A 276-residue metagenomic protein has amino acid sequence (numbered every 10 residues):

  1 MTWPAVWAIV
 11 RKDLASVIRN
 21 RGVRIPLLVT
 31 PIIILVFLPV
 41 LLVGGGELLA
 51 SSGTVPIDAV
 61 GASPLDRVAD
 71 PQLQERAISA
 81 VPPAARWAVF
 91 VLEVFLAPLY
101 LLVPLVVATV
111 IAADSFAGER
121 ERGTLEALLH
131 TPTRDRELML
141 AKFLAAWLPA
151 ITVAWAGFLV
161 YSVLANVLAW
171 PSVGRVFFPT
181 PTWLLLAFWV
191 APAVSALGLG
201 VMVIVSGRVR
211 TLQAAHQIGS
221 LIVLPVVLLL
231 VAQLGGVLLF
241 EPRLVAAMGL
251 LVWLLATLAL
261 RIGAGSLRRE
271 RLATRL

Functional and structural regions predicted by a protein language model:
M1-R11: Short, membrane-interfacial amphipathic segments enriched in basic
P4, R19-S52, P71, F95-A108 (+3 more regions): Hydrophobic alpha-helical transmembrane segments of multi-pass membrane transport/permease proteins
V17, A108-A127: Transmembrane helix boundary and interhelical loop/hinge segments in multi-pass membrane proteins
R19-I25, S115, G174-V223: A structural motif at transmembrane helix-loop-helix junctions in multipass membrane proteins
L48-V107: Membrane-embedded or membrane-proximal helical elements that form or frame transporter/channel pores
V55-A59, R86, V160-F188, V237-F240: Membrane-interfacial helix-loop-helix connectors in multipass membrane proteins
V103, A108, D135-S162: Selective transmembrane-helix segments that form parts of the transport pathway or gating/packing helices in multipass
R208, L254-L276: Junction motif at the cytosolic side of a transmembrane helix
